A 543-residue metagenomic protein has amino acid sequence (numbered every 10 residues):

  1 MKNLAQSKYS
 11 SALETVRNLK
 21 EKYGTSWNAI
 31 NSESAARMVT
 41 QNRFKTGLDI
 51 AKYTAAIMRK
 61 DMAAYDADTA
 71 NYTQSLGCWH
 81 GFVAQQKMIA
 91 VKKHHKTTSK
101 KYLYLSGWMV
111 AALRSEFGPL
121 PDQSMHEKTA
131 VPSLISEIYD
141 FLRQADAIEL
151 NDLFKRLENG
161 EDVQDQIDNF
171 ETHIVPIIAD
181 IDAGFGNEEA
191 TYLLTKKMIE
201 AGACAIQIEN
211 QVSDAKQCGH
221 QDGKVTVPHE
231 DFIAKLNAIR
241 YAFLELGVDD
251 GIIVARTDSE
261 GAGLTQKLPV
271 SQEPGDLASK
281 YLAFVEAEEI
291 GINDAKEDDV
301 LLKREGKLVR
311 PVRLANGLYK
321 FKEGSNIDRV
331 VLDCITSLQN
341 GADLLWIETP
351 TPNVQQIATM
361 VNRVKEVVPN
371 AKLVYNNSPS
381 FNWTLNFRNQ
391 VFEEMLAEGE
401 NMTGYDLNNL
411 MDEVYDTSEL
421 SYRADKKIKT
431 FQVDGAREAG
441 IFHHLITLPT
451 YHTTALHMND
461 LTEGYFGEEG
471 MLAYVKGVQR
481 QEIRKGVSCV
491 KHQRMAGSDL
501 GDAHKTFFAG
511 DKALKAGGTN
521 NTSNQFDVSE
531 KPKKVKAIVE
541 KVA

Functional and structural regions predicted by a protein language model:
K2-L4: Terpene synthase/cyclase
S7-A439, L445, K505, A509-F526 (+1 more regions): Alpha/beta enzyme core
F243, A278, E463-E469, A543: Non-catalytic helical/linker scaffolds that mediate oligomerization, partner binding, and domain coupling around large
K429-T462, E469-D502: Substrate-binding cleft of secreted/luminal carbohydrate-active enzymes
K476-A543: C-terminal functional modules
